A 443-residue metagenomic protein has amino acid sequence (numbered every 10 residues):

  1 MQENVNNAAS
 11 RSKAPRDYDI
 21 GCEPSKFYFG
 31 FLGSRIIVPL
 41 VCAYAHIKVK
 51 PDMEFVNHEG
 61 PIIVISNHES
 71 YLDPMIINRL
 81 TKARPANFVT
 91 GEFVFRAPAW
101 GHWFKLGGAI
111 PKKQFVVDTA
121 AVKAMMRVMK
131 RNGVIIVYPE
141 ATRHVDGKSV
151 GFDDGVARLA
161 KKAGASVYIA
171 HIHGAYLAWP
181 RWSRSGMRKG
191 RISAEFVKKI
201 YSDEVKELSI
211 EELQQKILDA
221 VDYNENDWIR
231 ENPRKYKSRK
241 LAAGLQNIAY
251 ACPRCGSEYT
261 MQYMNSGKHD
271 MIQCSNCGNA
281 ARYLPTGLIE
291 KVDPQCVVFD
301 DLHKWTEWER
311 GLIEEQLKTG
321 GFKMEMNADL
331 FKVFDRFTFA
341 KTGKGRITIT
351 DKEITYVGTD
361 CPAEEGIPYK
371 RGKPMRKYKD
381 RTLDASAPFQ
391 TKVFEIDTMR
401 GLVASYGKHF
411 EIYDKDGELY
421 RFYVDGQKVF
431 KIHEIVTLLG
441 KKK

Functional and structural regions predicted by a protein language model:
K26-S34, C42-Q215, E231-P233, R239 (+5 more regions): Soluble catalytic domains of membrane acyltransferases
V64, T348-V357, I367-G407: Phosphoinositide-dependent membrane-docking surfaces
L218-V221, E225-L241, I248-A251: ATP/pyrophosphate-binding catalytic subdomain of soluble kinases
K237-C296: Cys/His-rich short segments
A280, F339-A340, C361-I367, D416-Y423: Short, surface-exposed beta-strand/loop "edge" segments at domain boundaries and coil↔beta transitions
Y283, I354-G358, I412: Short hydrophobic/aromatic-rich beta-strand segments that constitute the beta-sheet cores of beta-sandwich/beta-barrel
K291-I347: Anionic N-terminal interaction surfaces
D384-K443: Acidic, Ser/Thr- and proline-rich intrinsically disordered linker/docking segments of eukaryotic scaffolds
